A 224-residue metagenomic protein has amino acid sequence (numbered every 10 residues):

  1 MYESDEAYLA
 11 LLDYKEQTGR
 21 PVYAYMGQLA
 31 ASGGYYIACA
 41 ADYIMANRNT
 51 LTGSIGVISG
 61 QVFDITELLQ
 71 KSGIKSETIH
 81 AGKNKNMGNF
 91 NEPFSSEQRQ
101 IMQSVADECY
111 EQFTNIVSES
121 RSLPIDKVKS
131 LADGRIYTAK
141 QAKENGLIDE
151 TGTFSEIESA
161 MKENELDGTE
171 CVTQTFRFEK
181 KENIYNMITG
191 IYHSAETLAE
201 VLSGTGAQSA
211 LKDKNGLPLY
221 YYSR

Functional and structural regions predicted by a protein language model:
M1-G33, C39-N47, S59-R224: N-terminal organellar transit peptides
I55: A substrate-binding/cap region within the structured catalytic cores of diverse enzymes
